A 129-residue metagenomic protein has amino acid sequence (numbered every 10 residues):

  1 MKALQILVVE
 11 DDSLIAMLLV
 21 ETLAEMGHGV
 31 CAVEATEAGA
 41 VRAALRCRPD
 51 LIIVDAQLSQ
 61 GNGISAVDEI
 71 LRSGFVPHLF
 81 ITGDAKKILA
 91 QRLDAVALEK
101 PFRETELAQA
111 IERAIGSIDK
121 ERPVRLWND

Functional and structural regions predicted by a protein language model:
E10: Conserved acidic carboxylate
S13-A32: Two-component/phosphorelay signaling modules centered on CheY-like receiver
V33-L51: Acidic, metal-coordinating helix/loop segments flanking the phosphotransfer/catalytic sites of two-component signaling
T36, Q60-S65: Acidic catalytic/metal-coordinating carboxylates
D55-A56: Active-site residues of response regulator receiver
I64-V76: Short amphipathic alpha-helix used as the core "switch/output" element in two-component signaling
I81-T82: Hydrophobic/aromatic residues positioned on beta-strands within the core alpha/beta folds
F102-W127: C-terminal output helix
